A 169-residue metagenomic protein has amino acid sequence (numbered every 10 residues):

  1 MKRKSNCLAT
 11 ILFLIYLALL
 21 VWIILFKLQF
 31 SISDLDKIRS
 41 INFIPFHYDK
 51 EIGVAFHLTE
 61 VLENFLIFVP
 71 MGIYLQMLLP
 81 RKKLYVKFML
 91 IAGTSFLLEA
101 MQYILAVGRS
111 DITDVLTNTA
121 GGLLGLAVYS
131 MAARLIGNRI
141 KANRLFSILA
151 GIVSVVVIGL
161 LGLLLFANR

Functional and structural regions predicted by a protein language model:
M1-A106, I112, S130-R169: Bulky hydrophobic segments
F65, N118-G122, L126: Alpha-helical transmembrane segments of multi-pass membrane proteins
R109-A120: Non-cytosolic membrane-interface motifs at loop->transmembrane helix junctions
